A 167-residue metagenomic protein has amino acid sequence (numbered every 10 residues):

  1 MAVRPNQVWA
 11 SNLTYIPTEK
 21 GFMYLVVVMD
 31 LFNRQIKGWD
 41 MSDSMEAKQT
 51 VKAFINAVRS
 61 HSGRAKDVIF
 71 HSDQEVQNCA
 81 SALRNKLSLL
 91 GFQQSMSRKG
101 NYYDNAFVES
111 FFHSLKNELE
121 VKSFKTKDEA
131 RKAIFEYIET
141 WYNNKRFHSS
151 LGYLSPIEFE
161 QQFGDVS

Functional and structural regions predicted by a protein language model:
M1-S167: Charged DNA-binding/catalytic regions of mobile-element recombinases
